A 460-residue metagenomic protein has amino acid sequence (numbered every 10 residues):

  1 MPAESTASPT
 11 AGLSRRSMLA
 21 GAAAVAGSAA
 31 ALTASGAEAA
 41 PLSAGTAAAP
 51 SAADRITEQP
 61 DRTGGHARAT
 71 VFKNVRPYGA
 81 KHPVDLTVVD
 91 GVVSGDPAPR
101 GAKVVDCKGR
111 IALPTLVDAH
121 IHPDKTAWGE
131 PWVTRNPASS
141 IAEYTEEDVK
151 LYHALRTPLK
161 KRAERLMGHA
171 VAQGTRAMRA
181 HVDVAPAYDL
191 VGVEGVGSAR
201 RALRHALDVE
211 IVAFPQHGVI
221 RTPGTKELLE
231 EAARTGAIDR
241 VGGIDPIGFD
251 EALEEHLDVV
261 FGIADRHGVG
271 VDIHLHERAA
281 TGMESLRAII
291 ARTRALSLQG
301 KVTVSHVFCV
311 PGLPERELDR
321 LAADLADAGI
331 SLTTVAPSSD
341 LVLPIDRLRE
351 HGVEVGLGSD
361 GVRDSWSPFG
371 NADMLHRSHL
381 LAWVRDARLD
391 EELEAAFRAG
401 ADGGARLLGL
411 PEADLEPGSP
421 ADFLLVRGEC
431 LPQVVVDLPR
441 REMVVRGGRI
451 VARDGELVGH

Functional and structural regions predicted by a protein language model:
M1-G101, L431: N-terminal metal-binding scaffold of metallo-dependent hydrolase/deaminase domains
G64-N74, A98-S139: Replace "His-x-His-based motif
V75, G91, G109, H120 (+8 more regions): Divalent metal-coordination and catalytic microenvironments
T126-L159, R240, H267, S285-T303 (+2 more regions): Active-site gating loops and adjacent loop-to-helix segments of metal-dependent hydrolytic enzymes
G129-H181, A187-A202, L228-R234: Alpha-helical scaffold segments that flank or form the walls of functional sites
A206, V212-P223, T235-L343, E354 (+1 more regions): Active-site core of metal-dependent hydrolases
R292-V302, D346-G428: His/Asp/Glu-enriched, well-ordered alpha-helical/loop segment that forms or immediately abuts the divalent-metal
P417-H460: C-terminal cap of metal-dependent C-N hydrolases
